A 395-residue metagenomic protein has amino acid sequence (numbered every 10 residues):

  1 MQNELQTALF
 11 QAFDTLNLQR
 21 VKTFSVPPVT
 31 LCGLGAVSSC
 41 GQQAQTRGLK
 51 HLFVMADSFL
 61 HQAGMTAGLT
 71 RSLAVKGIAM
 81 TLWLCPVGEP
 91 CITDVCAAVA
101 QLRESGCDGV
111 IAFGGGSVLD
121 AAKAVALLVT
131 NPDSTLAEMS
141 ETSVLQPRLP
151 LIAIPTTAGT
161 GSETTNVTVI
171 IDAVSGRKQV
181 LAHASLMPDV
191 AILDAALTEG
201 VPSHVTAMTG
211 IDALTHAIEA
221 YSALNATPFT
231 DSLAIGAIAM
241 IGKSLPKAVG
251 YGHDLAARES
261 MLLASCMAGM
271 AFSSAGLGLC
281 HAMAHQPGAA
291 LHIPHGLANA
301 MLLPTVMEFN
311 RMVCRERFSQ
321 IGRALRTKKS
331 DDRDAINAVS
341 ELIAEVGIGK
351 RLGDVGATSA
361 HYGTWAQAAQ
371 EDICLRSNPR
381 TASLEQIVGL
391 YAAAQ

Functional and structural regions predicted by a protein language model:
Q2-G109, L352: ATP/NTP phosphate-donor binding region
V37-C40, Q62-M65, I92-D94, S117-A122 (+3 more regions): Short glycine/serine/threonine-rich phosphate/pyrophosphate-binding segments that cradle anionic phosphate groups
T93-A196: Glycine/threonine-rich beta-strand-loop-alpha-helix active-site module that forms ligand/phosphate-binding
G159, C266-N299, D372-R376: Glycine-rich phosphate/pyrophosphate-binding beta-alpha loops
V167-A275: Carboxylate- and glycine-rich phosphate/diphosphate-binding segment that chelates Mg2+/Mn2+
A290-H361: Gly/Pro-rich interdomain helix-loop hinge
S359-Q395: Short, amphipathic C-terminal "tail helix"
